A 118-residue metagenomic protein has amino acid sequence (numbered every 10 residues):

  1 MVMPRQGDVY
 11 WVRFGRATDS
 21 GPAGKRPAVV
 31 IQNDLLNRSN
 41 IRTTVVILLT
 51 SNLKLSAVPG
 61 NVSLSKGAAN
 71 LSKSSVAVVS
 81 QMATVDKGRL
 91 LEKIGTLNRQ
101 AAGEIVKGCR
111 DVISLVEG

Functional and structural regions predicted by a protein language model:
M1-G118: Conserved functional hotspots at enzyme active or ligand-binding sites that engage polyanionic ligands
